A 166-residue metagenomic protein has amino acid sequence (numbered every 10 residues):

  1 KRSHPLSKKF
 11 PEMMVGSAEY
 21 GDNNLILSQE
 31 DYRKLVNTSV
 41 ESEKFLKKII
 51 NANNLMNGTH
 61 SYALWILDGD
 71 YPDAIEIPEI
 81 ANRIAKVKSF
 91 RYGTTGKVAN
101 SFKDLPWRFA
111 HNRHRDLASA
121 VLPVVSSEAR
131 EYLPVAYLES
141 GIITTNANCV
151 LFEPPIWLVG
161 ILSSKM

Functional and structural regions predicted by a protein language model:
K1-M166: Polybasic, glycine- and aromatic-enriched phosphate-binding surface used to engage nucleic acids
